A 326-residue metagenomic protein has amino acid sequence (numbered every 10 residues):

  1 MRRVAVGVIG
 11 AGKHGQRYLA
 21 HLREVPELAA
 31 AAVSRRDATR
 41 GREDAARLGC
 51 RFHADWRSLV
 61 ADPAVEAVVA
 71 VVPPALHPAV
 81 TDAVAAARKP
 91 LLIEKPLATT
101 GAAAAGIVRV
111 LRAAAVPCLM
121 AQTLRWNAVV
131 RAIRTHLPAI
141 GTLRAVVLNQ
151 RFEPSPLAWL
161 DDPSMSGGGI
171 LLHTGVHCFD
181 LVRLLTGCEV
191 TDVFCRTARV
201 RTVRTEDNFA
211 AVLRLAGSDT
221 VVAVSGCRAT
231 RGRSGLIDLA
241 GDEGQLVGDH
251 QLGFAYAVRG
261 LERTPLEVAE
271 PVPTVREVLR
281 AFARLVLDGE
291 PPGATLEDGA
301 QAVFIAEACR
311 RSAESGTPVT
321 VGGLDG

Functional and structural regions predicted by a protein language model:
M1, A67-A70, R284-G326: C-terminal helix-rich "cap/oligomerization" subdomain common to oxidoreductases
M1-R47: N-terminal Rossmann-like dinucleotide-binding module
A5, L28-A32, E66-V68, C118 (+1 more regions): Short active-site oxyanion
Y18, C50-V110: Beta-loop-alpha module in the N-terminal Rossmann-like domain of NAD(P)-dependent dehydrogenases, especially those
A54, I93-E94, C118-M120, G248: Hydrophobic residues in well-ordered beta-strands that form the structural core
R109-P117, R131-R144, A216-G217, G241: Basic phosphate/pyrophosphate-binding loop/patch that engages nucleotide-derived ligands
L124-T202, G316: Predominantly a Rossmann-like dinucleotide-binding segment in NAD(P)-dependent oxidoreductases
H173, D180-L252, R276-E290, G326: Contiguous beta-strand/loop segments that form the cofactor/metal-binding neighborhood of enzyme cores
